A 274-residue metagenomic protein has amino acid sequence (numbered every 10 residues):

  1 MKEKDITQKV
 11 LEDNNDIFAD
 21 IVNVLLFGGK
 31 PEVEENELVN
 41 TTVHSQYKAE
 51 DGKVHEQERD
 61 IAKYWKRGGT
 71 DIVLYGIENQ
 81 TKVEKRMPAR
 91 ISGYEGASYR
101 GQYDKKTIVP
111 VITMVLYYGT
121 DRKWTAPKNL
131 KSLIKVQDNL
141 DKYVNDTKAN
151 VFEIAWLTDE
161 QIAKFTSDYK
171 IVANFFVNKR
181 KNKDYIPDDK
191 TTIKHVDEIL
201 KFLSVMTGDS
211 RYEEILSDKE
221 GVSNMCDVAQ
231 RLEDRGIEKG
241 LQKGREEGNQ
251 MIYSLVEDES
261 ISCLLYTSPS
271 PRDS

Functional and structural regions predicted by a protein language model:
M1-S268, R272-S274: Elongated, amphipathic alpha-helical interaction scaffolds
